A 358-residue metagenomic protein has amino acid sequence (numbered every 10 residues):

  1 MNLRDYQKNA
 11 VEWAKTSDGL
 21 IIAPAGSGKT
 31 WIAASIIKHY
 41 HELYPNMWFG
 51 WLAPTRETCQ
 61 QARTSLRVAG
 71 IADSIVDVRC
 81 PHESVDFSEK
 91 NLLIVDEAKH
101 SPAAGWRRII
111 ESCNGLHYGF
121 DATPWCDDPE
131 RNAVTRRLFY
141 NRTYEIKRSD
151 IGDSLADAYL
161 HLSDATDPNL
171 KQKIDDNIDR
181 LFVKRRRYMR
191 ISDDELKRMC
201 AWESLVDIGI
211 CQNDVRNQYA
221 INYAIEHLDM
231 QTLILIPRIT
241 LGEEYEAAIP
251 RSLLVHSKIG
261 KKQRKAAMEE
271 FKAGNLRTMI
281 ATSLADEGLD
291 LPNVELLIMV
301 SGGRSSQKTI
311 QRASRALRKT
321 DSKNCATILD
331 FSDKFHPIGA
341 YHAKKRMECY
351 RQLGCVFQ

Functional and structural regions predicted by a protein language model:
M1-I22: Conserved pre-motif I regulatory segment
S17-I36, I280: Walker A/P-loop
I37, E195-P237, L241-A248: Conserved interdomain hinge at the start of the Helicase C-terminal
L52-E89, Q263, A267: Inter-Walker segment of RecA-like/P-loop motor cores
Q60, L233, G242-E244, R251-D286: Conserved helicase ATPase core of P-loop NTP-dependent helicases/translocases
H100-L160, Q172, Y350: Post-DEXD/H (motif II) to motif III coupling segment of the RecA-like Helicase ATP-binding lobe
I280, E287-G302, A326-D330: A short beta-strand element within the Helicase C-terminal
L296, R304-I328: Conserved SF2 helicase motif VI
